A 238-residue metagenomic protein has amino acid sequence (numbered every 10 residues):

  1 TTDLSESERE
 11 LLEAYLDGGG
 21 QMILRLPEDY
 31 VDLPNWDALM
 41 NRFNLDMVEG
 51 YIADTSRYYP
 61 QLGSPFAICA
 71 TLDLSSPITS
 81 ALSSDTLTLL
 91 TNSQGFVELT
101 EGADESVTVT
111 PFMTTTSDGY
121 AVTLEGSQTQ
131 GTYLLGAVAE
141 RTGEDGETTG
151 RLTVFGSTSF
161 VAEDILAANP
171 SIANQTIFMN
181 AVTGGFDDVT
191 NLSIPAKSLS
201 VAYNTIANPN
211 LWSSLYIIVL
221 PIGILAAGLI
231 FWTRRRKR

Functional and structural regions predicted by a protein language model:
T1-T190: Acidic, S/T/G-rich, low-cysteine, solvent-exposed domains in lumenal/extracellular/periplasmic regions of secretory
F160, A167, G184, N191-L215: Short, aromatic-rich amphipathic segments at membrane interfaces that lie adjacent to a transmembrane helix or signal
D187-I194, I224, F231: Intrinsically disordered or highly flexible coil/loop and linker segments, enriched in small and charged/polar residues
L199-R238: C-terminal signal-anchor/stop-transfer transmembrane helix together with its immediate cytosolic, Lys/Arg-enriched
